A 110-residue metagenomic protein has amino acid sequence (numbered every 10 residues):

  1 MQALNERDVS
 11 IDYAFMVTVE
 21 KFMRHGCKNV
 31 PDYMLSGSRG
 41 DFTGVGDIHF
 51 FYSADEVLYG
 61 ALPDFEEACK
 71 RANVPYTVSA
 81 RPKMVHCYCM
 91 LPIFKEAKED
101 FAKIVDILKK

Functional and structural regions predicted by a protein language model:
M1-K110: Alpha/beta-hydrolase superfamily serine-hydrolase fold, recognizing
